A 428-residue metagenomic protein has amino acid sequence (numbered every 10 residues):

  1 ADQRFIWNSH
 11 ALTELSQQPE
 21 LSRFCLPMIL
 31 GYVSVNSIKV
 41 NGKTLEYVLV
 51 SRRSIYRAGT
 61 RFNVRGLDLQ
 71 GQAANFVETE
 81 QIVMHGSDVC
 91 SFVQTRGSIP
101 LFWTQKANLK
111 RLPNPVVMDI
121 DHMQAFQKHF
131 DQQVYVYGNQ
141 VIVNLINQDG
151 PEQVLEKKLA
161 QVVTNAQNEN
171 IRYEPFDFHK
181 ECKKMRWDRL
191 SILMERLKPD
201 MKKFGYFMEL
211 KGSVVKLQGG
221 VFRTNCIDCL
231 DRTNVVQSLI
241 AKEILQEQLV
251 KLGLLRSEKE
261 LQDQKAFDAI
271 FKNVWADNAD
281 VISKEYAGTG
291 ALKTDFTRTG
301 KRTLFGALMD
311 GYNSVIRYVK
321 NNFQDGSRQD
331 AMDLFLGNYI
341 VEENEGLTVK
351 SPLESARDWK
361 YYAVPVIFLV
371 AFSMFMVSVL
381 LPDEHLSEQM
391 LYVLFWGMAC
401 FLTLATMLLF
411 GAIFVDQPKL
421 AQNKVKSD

Functional and structural regions predicted by a protein language model:
A1-V215, I244-D428: Phosphoinositide system proteins, centered on phosphoinositide phosphatases and their trafficking scaffolds
G220-L239: A phosphate-binding catalytic loop at a beta-strand-loop-alpha-helix junction that coordinates phosphoryl groups
